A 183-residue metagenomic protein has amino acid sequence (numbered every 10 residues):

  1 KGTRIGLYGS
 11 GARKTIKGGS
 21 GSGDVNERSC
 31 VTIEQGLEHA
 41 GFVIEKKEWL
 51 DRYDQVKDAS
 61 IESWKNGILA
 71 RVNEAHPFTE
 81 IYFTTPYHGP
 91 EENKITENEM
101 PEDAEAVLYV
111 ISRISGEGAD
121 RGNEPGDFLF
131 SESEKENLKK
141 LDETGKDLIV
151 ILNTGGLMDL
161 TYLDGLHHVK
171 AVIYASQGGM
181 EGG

Functional and structural regions predicted by a protein language model:
K1-G183: C-terminal non-catalytic regions of proteins with extracellular/luminal or membrane-system context
